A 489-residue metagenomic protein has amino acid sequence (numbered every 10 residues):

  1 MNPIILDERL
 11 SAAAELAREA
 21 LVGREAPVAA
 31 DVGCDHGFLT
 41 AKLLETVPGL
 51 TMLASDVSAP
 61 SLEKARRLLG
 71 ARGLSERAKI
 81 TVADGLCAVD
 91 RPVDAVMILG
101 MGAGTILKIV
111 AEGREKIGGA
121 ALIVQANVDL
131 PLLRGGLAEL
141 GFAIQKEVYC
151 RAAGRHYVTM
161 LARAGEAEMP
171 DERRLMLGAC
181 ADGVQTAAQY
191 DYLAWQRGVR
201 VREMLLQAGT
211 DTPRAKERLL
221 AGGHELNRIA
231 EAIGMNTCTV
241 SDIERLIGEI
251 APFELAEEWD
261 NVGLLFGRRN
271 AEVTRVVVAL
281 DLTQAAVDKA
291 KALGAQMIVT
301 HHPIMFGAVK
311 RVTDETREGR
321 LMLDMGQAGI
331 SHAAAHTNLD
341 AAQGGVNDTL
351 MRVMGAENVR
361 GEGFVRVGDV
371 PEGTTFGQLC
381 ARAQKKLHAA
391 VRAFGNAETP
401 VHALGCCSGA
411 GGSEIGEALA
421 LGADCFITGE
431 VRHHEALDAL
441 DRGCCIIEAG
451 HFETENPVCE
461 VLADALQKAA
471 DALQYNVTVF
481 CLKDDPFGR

Functional and structural regions predicted by a protein language model:
M1-G23, A41: S-adenosyl-L-methionine
N2-A12, C87, G104-G234: Class I S-adenosyl-L-methionine
E25-D35: Conserved class I S-adenosyl-L-methionine
H36-P48: Conserved SAM-binding loop of SAM-dependent methyltransferases across substrates and taxa, primarily the Class I
T51-D56: Conserved SAM-binding motif I beta-strand of class I
S58-P60: Conserved SAM/SAH-binding beta-strand->alpha-helix loop
E63-D90: S-adenosyl-L-methionine
M235-R489: Hydrophobic structural segments
